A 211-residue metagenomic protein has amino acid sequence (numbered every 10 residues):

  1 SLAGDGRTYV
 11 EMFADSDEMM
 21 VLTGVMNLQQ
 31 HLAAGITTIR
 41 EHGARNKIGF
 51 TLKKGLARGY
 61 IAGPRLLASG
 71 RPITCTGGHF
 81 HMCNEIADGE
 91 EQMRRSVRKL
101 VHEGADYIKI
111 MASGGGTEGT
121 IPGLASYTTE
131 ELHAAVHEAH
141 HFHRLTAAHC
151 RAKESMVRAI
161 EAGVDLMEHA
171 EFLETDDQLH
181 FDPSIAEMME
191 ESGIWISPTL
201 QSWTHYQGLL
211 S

Functional and structural regions predicted by a protein language model:
S1-R58, E130, R151-A162: Metal-associated gating/positioning segment near the N- to mid-region
S1-Y9, L67-C83, L132-A134, L209-L210: N-terminal small/glycine-rich loop or linker at the start of catalytic domains across soluble metabolic enzymes
Y9-T23, G78-S96, L124, H141 (+1 more regions): Active-site mouth loops of central-metabolism enzymes
T23-G49, G63-T74, A105-G116, L145 (+3 more regions): Divalent metal-dependent hydrolysis catalytic cores, especially in the metallo-beta-lactamase
G49-Y60, E90-G104, L179-W195: Short amphipathic alpha-helices and their capping/turn segments at secondary-structure boundaries
L56-P64, H141-H143: Short helix-capping segments at alpha-helix termini
T76, T117-S211: Active-site core of metal-dependent hydrolases
G77-H133, E168-F172: Active-site gating/metal-coordination segments in enzymes
